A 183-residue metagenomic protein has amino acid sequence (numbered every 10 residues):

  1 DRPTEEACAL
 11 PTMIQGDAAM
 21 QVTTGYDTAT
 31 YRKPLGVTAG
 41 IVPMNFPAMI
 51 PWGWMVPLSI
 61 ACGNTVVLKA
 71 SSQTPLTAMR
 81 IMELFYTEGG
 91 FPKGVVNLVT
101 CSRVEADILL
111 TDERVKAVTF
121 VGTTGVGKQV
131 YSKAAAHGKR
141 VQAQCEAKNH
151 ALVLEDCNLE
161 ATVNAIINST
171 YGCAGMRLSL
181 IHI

Functional and structural regions predicted by a protein language model:
D1-V56, F91, V96: N-terminal Rossmann NAD(P)-binding subdomain characteristic of aldehyde/semialdehyde dehydrogenases
T4, A78-I81, L109, V130 (+1 more regions): Hydrophobic packing residues within well-ordered alpha-helices of enzyme cores
T28, N97-K116: A structured beta-alpha segment of the ubiquitous adenosine-cofactor-binding alpha/beta core
R32, M49-G53, P75, R103 (+2 more regions): Glycine-rich phosphate-binding loop at the start of an alpha helix
T38, N45, T100-I108, G122-Q129: Beta-loop-alpha module in the N-terminal Rossmann-like domain of NAD(P)-dependent dehydrogenases, especially those
G53-E105: PLP-dependent aminotransferase-like
T87-G89, T111, A117, T123-I181: ALDH superfamily catalytic-core signature
